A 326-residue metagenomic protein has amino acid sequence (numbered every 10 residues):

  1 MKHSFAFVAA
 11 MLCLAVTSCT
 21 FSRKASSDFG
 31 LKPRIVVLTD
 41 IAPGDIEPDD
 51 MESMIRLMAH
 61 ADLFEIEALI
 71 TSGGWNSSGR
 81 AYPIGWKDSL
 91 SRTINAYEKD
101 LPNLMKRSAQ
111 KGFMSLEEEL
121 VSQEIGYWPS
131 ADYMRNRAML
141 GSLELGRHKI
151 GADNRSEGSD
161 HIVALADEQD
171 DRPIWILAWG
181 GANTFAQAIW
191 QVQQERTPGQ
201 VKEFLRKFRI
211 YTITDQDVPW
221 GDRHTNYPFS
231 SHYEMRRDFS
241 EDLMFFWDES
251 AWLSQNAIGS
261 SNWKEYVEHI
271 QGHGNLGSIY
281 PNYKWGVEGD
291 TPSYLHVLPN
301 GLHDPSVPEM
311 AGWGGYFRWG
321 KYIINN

Functional and structural regions predicted by a protein language model:
M1-S27: Bacterial Sec-dependent N-terminal signal peptides
R23-N326: N-terminal acidic, glycine/proline-rich low-complexity segments
